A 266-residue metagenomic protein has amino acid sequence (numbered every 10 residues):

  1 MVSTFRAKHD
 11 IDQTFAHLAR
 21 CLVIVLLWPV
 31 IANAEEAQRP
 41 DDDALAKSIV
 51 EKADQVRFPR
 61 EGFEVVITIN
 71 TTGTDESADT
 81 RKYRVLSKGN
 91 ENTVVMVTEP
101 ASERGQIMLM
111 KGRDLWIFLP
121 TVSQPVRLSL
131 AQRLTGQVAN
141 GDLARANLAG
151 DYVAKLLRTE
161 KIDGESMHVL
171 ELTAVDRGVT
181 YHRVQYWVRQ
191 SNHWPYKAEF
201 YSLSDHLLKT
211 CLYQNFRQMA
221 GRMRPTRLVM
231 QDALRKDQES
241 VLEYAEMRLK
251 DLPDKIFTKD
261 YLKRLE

Functional and structural regions predicted by a protein language model:
M1-H17: N-terminal secretory signal peptides that target proteins for export/translocation
A19-V30: Bacterial N-terminal signal peptides
A32-A37: Boundary at the C-terminal end of the N-terminal hydrophobic targeting segment
D41-T121: N-terminal mature ectodomain segment of secretory-pathway/periplasmic proteins
V50-K52, D79-R81, V153-R158, C211-Q214 (+1 more regions): Short structured motifs
N70, K88-N90, T98-P100, R113 (+8 more regions): Solvent-exposed coil/turn segments that connect beta secondary-structure elements in extracytoplasmic/periplasmic
I107-Y152, E160: Surface-exposed, polar helix/loop patches in the mature regions of secreted/periplasmic/lumenal proteins that form
Q124-R127, N140-L143, N147, E165-D260: Gly/Pro-enriched, hydrophobic low-complexity segments that function as extracytoplasmic propeptides/linkers
